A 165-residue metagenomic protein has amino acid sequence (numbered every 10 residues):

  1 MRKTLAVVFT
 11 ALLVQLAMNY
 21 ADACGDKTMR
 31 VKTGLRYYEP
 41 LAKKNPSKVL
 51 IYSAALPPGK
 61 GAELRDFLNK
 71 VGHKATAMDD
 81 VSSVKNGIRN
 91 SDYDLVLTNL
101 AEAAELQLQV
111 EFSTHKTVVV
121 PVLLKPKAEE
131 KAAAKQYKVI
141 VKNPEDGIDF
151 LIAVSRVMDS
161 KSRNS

Functional and structural regions predicted by a protein language model:
M1-T4: Positively charged n-region of N-terminal signal peptides that target proteins for export
V7-L16: Bacterial N-terminal signal peptides
Y20-K48, D149-S165: Non-catalytic signal-transmission and effector/linker regions of two-component phosphorelay proteins
K44-V81: Short, charged N-terminal beta->alpha structural module
I51-L56, D79, L97-E102, V122-P126 (+1 more regions): Structural motif
G59-G61, V96-H115: Conserved phosphotransfer microenvironments
F67-S91, N99-A104: A short, well-structured beta->alpha microelement
V122-K161: Output/docking surface of receiver
